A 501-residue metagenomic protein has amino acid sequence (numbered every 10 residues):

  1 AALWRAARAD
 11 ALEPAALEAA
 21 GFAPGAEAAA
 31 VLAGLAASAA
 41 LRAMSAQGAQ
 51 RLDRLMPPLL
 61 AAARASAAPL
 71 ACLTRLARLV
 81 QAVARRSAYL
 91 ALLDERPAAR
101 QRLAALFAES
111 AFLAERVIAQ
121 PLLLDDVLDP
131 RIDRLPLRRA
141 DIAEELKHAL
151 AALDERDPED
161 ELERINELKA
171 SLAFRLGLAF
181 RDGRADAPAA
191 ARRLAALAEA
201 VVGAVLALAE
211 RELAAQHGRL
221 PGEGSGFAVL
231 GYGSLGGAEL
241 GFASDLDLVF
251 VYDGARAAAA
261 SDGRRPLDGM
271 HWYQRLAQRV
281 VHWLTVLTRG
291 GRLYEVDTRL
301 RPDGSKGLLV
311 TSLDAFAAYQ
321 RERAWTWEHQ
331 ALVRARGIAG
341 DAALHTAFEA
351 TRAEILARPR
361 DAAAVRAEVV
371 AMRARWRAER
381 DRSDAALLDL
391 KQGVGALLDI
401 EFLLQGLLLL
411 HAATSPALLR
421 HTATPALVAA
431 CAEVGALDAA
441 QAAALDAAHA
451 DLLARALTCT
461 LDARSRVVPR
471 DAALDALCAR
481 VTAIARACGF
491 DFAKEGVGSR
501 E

Functional and structural regions predicted by a protein language model:
A1-G498: A nucleotide- and high-energy phosphate-metabolite-utilizing enzyme signature
